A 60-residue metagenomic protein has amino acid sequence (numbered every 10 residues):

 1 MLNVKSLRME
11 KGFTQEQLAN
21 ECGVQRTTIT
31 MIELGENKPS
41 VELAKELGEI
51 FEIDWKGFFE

Functional and structural regions predicted by a protein language model:
M1-E10: A short, Lys/Arg-rich alpha-helix, primarily the initiator
K5, T30-M31, F59: Key DNA-contacting residues within the recognition helix of helix-turn-helix
M9, G23, L34-E36: Residue-level detection of the helix-turn-helix DNA-binding "recognition helix"
M9, N20, E49: Alpha-helical residues within the helix-turn-helix
F13-M31: Short alpha-helical DNA-recognition segment
E42-G57: DNA major-groove recognition helix of helix-turn-helix/homeodomain DNA-binding modules
